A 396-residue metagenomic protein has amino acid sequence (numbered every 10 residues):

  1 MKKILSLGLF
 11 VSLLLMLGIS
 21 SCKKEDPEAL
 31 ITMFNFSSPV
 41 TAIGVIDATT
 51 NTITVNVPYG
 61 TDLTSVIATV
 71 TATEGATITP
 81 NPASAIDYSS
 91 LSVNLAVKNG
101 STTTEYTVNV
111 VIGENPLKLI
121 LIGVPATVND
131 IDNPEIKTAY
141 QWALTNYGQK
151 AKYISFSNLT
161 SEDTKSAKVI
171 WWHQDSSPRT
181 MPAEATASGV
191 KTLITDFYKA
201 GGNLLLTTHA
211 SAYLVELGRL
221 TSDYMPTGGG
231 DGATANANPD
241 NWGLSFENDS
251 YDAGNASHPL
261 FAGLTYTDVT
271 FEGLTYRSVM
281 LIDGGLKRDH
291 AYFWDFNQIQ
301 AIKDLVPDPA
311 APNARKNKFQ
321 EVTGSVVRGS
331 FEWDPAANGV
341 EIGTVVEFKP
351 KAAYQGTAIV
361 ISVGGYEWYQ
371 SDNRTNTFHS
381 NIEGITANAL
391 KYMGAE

Functional and structural regions predicted by a protein language model:
M1-E28: Bacterial Sec-dependent N-terminal signal peptides
C22-L117: Beta-rich interaction/scaffold domains
I112, S176, A210-S211, V363-G365: A mature extracytoplasmic/lumenal domain signature
E114-A143, A310, R315-N317, W333-A352 (+1 more regions): Short, surface-exposed patches at the edges or C-terminal ends of soluble domains, predominantly
I120-V124, V128-Y224: Helical hinge/lid and interdomain linker segments adjacent to catalytic or ligand-binding clefts that mediate domain
R179-W294: A glycine-rich, often tryptophan-bearing local segment used as a flexible ligand/cofactor-contacting loop or short
S245-S362: Catalytic beta-strand/loop cores that center a nucleophilic Ser/Cys/Thr and support acyl-enzyme chemistry
